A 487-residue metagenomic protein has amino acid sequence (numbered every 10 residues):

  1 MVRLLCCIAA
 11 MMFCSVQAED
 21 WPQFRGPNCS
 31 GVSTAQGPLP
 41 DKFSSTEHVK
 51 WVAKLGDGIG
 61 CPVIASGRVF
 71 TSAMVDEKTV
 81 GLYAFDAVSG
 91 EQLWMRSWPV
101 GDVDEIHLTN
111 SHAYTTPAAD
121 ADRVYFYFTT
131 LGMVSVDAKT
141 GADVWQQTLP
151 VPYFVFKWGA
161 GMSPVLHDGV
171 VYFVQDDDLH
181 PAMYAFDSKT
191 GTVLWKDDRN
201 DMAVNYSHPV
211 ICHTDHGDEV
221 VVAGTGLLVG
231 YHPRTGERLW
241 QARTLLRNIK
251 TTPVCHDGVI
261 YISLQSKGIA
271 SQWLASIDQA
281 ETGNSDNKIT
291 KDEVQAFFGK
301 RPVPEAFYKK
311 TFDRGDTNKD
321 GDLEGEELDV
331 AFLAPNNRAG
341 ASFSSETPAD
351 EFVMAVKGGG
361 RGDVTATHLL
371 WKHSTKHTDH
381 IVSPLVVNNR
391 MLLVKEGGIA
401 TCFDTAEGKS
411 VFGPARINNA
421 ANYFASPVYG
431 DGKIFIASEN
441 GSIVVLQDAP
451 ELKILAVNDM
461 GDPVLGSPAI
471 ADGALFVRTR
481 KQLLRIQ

Functional and structural regions predicted by a protein language model:
M1-V2, Q17: Short linear, low-complexity motifs centered on an aromatic residue
R3-F13: Bacterial N-terminal signal peptides
V16-Q487: Noncatalytic, solvent-exposed loop/strand surfaces of beta-propeller-type extracellular/periplasmic domains
